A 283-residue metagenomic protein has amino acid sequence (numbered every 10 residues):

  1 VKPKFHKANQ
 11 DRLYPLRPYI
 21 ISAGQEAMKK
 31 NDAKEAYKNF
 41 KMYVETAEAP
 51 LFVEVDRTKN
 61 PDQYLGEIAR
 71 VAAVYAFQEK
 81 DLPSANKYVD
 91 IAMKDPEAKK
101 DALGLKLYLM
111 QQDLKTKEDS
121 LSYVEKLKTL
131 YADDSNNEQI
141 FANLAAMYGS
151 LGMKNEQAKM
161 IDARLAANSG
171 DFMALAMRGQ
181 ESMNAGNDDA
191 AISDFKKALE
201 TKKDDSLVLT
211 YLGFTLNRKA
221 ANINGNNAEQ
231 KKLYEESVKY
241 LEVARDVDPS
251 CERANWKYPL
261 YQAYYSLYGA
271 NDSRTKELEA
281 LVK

Functional and structural regions predicted by a protein language model:
V1-E35: Post-signal peptide N-terminal segment of secreted/secretory-pathway proteins
Q25, K29-N31, L51, K80 (+6 more regions): Short coil/turn linking the two alpha-helices of tandem helical-hairpin repeats
F40, V89, V124-L127, I161 (+4 more regions): Hydrophobic/aromatic packing residues within the alpha-helices of TPR/SEL1-like helical repeat arrays
E45, D90-K94, T129-A132, D162-A167 (+3 more regions): Conserved structural position within tetratricopeptide repeats
E48, E97-A98, A132-N136, S169-G170 (+2 more regions): Short coil turns that delineate tetratricopeptide repeat
F52-E54, I68, D101-G104, I140 (+3 more regions): TPR alpha-solenoid repeat register
D56-T58, Y64-E67, V71-V74, L105-Y108 (+4 more regions): Canonical tetratricopeptide repeat
